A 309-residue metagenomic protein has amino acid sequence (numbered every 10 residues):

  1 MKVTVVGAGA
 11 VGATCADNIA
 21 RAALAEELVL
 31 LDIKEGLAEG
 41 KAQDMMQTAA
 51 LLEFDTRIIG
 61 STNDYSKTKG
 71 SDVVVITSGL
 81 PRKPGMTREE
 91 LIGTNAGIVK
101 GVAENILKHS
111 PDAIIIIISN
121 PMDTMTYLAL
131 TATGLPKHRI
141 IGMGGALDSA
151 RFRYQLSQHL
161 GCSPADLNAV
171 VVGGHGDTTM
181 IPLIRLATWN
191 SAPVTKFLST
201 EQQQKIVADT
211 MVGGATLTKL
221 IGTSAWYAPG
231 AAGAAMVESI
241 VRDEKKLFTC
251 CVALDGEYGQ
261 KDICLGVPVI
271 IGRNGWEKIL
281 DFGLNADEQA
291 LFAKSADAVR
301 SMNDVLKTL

Functional and structural regions predicted by a protein language model:
M1-V3: Extreme N-terminal starter segment of soluble prokaryotic enzymes
A8-G9: Glycine-rich Rossmann-fold phosphate-binding loop(s) that bind the pyrophosphate of adenine dinucleotide cofactors
G12-A13: N-terminal Rossmann-fold NAD(P) dinucleotide-binding loop
I33-S71, R300-K307: Conserved N-terminal Rossmann-fold NAD(P) cofactor-binding segment
A50-A113: Rossmann-like NAD(P)-binding element
T87-R153: Rossmann-like NAD(P)(H) cofactor-binding subdomain of soluble oxidoreductases
T133-R139, D148-L309: C-terminal substrate-binding/catalytic lobe of Rossmann-fold NAD(P)-dependent dehydrogenases
